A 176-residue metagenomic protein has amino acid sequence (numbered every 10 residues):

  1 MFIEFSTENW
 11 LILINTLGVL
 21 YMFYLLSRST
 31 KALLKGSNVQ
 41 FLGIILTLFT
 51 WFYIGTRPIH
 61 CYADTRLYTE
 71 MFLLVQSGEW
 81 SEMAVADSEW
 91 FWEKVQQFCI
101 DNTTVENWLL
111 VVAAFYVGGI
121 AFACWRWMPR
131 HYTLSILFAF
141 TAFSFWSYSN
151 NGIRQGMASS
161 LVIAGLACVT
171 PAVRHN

Functional and structural regions predicted by a protein language model:
M1-N176: Terminal, non-globular segments
